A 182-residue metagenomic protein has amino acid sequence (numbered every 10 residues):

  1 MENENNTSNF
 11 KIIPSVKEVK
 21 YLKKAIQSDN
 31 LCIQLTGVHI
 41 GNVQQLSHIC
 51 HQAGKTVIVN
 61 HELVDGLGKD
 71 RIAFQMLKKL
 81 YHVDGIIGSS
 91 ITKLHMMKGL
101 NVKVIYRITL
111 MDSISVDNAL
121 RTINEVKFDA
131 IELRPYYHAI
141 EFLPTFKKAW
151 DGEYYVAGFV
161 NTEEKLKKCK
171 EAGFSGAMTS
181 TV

Functional and structural regions predicted by a protein language model:
M1-N60, D65-G68, H82-V83: Conserved N-terminal beta1-alpha1 strand-loop-helix module at the mouth
K11-P14, I33-L35, V57-H61, I86-I87 (+4 more regions): Hydrophobic faces of well-ordered beta-strands that scaffold small-molecule active sites in alpha/beta enzyme cores
S15-I26, K69-M76, S113-N124, T162-L166: Short, acidic/polar
A25, S90, C169: Conserved, mostly hydrophobic/aromatic
Q27-I33, L80-D84, G99-I105, N124-A130 (+2 more regions): Glycine-enriched alpha-helix->loop->beta-strand junction motifs that scaffold or abut catalytic
I33-V38, K93, I131-A139, G158-K165 (+1 more regions): Glycine-rich phosphate-binding active-site loops on the catalytic face of alpha/beta enzymes
G37-A53, G66-R71, G88-V102, M111-N118 (+2 more regions): Active-site-adjacent beta->alpha loops and helix N-cap segments on the catalytic face of soluble alpha/beta enzymes
Q45-Q52, T56-H82, V126-D129, K165-S180: Ligand-binding grooves and catalytic loops that recognize ribose/phosphate and carbohydrate rings, and esterified lipid
